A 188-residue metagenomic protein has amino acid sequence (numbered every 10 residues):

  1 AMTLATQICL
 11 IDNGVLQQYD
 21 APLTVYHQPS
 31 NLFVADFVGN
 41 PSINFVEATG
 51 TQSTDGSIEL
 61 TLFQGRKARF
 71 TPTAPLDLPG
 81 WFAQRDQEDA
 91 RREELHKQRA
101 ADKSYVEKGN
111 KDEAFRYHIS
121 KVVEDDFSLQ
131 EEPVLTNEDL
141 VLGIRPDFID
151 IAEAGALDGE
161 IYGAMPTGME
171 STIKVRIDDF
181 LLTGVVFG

Functional and structural regions predicted by a protein language model:
M2-A5, F37: Hydrophobic Walker B segment
L10-I11, I144: Catalytic metal- and UDP-sugar-binding loop of GT-A-like glycosyltransferases, i.e., residues flanking the conserved
I11-A21, H27-N31: ABC ATPase "signature
N13, T49-S53: Short acidic/glycine-rich beta-turn/loop cap or linker motifs at sensory/regulatory domain boundaries that couple input
A21, F33, E47-T49, D158-E160 (+1 more regions): Residues located in well-ordered beta-strands
L23, L32, N44, D147: Glycine-centered loop/turn positions within well-structured domains that cap or flank conserved ligand/cofactor-binding
P41-I43, S53-G188: Non-catalytic connector elements of ABC transporters
